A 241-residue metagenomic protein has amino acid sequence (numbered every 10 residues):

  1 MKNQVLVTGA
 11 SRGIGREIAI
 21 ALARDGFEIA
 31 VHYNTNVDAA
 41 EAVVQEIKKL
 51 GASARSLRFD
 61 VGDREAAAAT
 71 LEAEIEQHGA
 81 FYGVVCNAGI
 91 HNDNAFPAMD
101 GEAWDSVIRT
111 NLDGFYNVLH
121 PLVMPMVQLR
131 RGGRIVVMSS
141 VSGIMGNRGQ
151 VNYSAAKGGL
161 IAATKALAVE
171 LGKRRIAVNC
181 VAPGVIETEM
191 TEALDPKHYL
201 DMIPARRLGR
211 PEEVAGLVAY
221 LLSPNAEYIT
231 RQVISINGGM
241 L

Functional and structural regions predicted by a protein language model:
S11-G13: Conserved glycine-rich cofactor-binding loop
A95-F96, D100-I108, Y199: Substrate-binding pocket helix/loop in short-chain dehydrogenase/reductase
P97, M145-V151, K173-R174, R206 (+1 more regions): Active-site loop immediately N-terminal to the catalytic Tyr-X3-Lys motif of short-chain dehydrogenase/reductase
L119, A156, T164: Active-site helix of classical SDR
M124, V169-K173, E227: Alpha-helical segment proximal to the catalytic Tyr-Lys
S140: Residue(s) in the substrate-gating loop at a strand-loop-helix junction that position the organic substrate next
R210-I236: C-terminal substrate-recognition "lid" of short-chain dehydrogenase/reductases
